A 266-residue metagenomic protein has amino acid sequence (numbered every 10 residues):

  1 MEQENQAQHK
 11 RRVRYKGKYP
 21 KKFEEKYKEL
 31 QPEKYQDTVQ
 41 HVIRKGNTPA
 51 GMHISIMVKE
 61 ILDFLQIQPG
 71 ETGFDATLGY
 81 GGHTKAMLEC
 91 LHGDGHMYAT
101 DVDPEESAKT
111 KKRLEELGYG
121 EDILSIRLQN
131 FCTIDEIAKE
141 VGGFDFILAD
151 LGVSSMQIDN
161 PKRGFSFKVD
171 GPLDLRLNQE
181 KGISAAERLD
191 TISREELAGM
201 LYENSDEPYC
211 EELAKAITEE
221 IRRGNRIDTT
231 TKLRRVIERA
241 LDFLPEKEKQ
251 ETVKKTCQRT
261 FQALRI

Functional and structural regions predicted by a protein language model:
M1-I266: S-adenosyl-L-methionine-dependent methyltransferase catalytic core, i.e., the SAM/SAH-binding region
